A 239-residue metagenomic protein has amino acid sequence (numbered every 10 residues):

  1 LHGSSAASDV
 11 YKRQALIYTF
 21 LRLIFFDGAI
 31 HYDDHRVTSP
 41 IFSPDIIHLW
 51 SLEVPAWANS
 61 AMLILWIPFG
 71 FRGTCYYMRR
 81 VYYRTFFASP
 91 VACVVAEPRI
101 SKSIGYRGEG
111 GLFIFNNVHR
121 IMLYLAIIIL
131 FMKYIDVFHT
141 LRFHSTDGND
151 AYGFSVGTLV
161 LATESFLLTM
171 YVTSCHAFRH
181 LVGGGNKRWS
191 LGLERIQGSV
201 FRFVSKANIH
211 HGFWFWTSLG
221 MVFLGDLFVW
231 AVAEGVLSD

Functional and structural regions predicted by a protein language model:
L1-A7, Y11: Single conserved hydrophobic/aromatic residue that forms the stacking wall/gate of nucleotide- or nucleobase-binding
K12-L23, W57-F86, V160-R179: Hydrophobic alpha-helical membrane-embedded segments
I17-F20, I121-F143, F215-E234: Alpha-helical transmembrane segments and their membrane-interface junctions in multi-pass membrane proteins
F20-F42, K133-H144: Membrane-helix interface motif
I30-W50, R80-I104: Membrane-interface amphipathic/juxtamembrane segments adjacent to transmembrane helices
R36-L63, S103-N117, S145-L159, I196-W214: Juxtamembrane membrane-interface segments at transmembrane-helix boundaries in membrane proteins
T85-G111, H180-F203: Juxtamembrane inter-helical linkers in multi-pass membrane proteins
F166-D239: C-terminal transmembrane module of eukaryotic multi-pass membrane proteins
